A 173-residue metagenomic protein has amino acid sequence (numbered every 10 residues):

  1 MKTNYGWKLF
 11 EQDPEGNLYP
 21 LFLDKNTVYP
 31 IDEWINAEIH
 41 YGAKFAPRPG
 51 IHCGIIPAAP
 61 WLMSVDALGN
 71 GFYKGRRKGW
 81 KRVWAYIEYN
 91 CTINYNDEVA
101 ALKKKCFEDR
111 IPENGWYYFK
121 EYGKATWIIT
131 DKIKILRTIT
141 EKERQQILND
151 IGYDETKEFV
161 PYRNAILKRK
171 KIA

Functional and structural regions predicted by a protein language model:
M1-N36, P60, A67-A173: Active-site and NAD+-binding cores of ADP-ribose-processing enzymes
H40-L68: Extended catalytic/binding region for NAD+/ADP-ribose chemistry, centered on the ART fold
